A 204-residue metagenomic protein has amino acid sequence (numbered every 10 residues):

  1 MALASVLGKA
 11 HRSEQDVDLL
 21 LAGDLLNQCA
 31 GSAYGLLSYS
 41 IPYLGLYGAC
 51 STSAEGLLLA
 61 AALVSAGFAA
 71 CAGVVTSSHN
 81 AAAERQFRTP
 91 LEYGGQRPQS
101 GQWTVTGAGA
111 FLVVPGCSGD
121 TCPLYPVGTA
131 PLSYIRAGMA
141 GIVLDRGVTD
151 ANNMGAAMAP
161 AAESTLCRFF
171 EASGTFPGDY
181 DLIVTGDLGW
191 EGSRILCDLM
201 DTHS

Functional and structural regions predicted by a protein language model:
M1, P90-R168, A172: Condensing-enzyme catalytic core mediating Claisen C-C bond formation in acyl metabolism
M1-L21, L25-G31, N153, A161-P177 (+2 more regions): Conserved active-site "lid/cap" helical segment
D16-Y43, S53-L58: Long, hydrophobic/aromatic-enriched structural stretches that serve as scaffold segments
A22-G23, A72-S78: Short beta-strand segments
C29-A30, N80-R85, D120-T121, I142-R146: Short, well-ordered, mixed-charge alpha-helical segments that flank or form enzyme active sites
S32-P42, V64-S65, F87-Q96, M200-H203: A glycine- and small-aliphatic-rich helix-loop capping segment at beta-alpha/alpha-beta transitions that lines
Y47-V74, V113-V114: Active-site-proximal alpha-helical scaffold in enzymes
D181-W190: A short beta-alpha structural unit
